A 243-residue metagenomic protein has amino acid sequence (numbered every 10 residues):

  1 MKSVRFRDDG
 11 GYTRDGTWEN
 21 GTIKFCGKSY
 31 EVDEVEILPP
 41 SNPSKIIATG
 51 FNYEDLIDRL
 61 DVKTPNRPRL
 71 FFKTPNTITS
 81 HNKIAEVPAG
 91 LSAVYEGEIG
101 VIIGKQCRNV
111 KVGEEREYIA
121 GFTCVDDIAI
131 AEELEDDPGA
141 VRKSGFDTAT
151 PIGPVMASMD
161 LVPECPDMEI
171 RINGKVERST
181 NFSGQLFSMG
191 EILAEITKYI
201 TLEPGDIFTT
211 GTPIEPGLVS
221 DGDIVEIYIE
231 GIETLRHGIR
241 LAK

Functional and structural regions predicted by a protein language model:
M1-P68, M159, R171, K175 (+1 more regions): N-terminal non-catalytic cap/leader segment that marks the start of a structured domain
R7-D8, L38-S41, V62-T64, L70 (+6 more regions): Solvent-exposed alpha-helices and their adjacent loops that cap or buttress functional pockets in soluble metabolic
T17-E19, D33-P40, L56, E86 (+1 more regions): Catalytic-pocket segment enriched in acidic/His residues
E31-V35, T64-P65, I78-L91, D137: Short acidic (Asp/Glu) patches
S44-I47, P68-L70, N76-T77, E98-G100 (+5 more regions): Structural motif
N52, N76-T77, G104-N109, V125-A131 (+2 more regions): Short acidic/polar capping segments at secondary-structure boundaries
K63-H81, Y95, E226-E230: Structural signature of FAD isoalloxazine-binding scaffolds in flavoprotein oxidoreductases
E96-V125: RNA pseudouridine synthases
